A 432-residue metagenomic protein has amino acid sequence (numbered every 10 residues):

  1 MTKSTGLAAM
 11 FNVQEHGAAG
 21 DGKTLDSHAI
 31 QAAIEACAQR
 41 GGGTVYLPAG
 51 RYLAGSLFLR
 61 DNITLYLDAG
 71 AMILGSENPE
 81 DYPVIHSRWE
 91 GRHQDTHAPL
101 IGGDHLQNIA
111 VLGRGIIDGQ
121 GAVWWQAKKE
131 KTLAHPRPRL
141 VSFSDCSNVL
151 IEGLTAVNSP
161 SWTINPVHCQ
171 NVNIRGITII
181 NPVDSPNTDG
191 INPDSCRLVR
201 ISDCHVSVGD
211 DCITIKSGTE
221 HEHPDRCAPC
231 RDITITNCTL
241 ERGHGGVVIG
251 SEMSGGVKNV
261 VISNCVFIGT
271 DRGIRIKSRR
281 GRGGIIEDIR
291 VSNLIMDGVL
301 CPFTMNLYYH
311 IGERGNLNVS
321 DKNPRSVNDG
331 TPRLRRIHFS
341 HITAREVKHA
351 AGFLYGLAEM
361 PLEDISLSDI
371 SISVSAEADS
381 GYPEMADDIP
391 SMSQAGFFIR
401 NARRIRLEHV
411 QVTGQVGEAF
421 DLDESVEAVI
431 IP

Functional and structural regions predicted by a protein language model:
M1-P432: Extracellular/periplasmic carbohydrate-active domains that bind, remodel, or depolymerize complex polysaccharides
